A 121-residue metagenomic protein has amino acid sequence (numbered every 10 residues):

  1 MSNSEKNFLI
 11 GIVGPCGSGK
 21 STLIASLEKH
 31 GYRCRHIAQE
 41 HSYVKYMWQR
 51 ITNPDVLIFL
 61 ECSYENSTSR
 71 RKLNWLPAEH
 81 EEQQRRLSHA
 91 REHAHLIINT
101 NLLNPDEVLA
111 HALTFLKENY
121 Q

Functional and structural regions predicted by a protein language model:
E5-L9: Pre-Walker A (Motif I) flank of P-loop NTPase domains
I12: Hydrophobic anchor at the beta1->P-loop junction of P-loop NTPases
P15, A25-D55: Conserved substrate/cofactor phosphate-moiety recognition/catalytic segment in nucleotide-dependent phosphotransferases
G19: Conserved glycine(s) of the Walker
T22: Conserved Walker
N53-R70, I98: Conserved phosphate-donor/acceptor-positioning beta-strand/loop module used by diverse small-molecule
L73-H111: Small-molecule kinase domains that catalyze NTP-dependent phosphoryl transfer to phosphate-bearing small molecules
H111-N119: C-terminal alpha-helix
